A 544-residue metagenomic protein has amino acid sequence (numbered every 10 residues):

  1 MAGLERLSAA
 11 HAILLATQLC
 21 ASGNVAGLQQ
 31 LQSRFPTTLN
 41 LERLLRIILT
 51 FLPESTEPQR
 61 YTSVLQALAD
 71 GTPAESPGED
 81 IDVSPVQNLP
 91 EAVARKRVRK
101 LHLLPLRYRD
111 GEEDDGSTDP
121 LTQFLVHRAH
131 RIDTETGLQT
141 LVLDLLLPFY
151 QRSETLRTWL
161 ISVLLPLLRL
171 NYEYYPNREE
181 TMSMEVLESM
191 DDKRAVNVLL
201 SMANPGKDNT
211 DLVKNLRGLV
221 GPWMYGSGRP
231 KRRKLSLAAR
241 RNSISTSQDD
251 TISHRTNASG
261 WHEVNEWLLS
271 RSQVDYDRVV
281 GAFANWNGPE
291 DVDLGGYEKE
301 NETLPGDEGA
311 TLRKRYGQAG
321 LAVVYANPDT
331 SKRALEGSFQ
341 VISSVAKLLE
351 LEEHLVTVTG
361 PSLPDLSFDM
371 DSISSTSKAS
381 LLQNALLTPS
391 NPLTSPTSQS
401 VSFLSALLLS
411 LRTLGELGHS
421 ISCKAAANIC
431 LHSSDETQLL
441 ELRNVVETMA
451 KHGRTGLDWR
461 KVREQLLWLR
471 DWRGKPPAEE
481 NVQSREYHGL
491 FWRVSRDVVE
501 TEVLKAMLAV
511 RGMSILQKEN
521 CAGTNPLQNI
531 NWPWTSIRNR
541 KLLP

Functional and structural regions predicted by a protein language model:
G3-E57: Charged, amphipathic alpha-helical stretches
S22-A26, T37, L41-E42, E54-T62 (+2 more regions): Extended alpha-helical scaffold segments
